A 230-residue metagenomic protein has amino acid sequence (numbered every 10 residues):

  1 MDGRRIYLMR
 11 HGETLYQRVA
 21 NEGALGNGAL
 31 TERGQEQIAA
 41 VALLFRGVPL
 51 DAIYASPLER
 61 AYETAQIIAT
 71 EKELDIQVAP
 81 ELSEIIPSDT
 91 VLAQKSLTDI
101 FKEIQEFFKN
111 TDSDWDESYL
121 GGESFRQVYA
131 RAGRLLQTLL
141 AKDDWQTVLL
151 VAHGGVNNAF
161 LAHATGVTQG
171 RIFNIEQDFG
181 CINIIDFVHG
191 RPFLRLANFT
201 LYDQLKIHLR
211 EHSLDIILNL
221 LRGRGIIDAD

Functional and structural regions predicted by a protein language model:
M1-R4, Q77-V78, E84-D99, A141 (+2 more regions): Acidic, low-complexity terminal tails and accessory targeting/binding regions of phosphate-metabolizing enzymes
G3, M9-V78: Active-site-proximal alpha-helix that buttresses catalytic centers in soluble enzyme cores
T14, V156-N157: Short active-site segment of divalent metal-dependent hydrolases/proteases that encodes the spacing between
A29, K72-R131, L196-F199, R222: Phosphate-handling substructures
A39-L43, Y129, G133-A141: Generic structural signal for well-ordered alpha-helical scaffold segments
A55-S56, A130, V151-A152: Short beta-strand scaffold positions
I67, A159-H163: Active-site signature of alpha/beta-hydrolase-fold catalytic machinery across serine- and Asp/Cys-nucleophile hydrolases
